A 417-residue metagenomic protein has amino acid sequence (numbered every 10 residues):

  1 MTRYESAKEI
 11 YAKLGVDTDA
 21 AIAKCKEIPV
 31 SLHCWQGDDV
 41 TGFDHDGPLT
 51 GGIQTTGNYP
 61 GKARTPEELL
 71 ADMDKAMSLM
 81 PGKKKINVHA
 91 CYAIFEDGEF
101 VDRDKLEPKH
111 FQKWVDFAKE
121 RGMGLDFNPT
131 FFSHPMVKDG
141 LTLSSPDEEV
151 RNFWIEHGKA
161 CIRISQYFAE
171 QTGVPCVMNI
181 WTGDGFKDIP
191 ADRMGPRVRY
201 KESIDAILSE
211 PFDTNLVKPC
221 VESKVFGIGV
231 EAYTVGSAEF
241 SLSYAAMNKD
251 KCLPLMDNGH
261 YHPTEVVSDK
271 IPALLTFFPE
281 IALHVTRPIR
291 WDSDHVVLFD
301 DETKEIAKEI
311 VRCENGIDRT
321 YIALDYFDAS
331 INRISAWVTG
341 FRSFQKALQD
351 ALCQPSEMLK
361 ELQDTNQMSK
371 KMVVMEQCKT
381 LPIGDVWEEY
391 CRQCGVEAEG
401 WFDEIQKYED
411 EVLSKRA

Functional and structural regions predicted by a protein language model:
M1-P146, F153, R163, E170 (+6 more regions): Alpha/beta catalytic barrel-like cores
S144-R151, I189-R193: Active-site oxyanion-binding pockets that recognize sulfate/phosphate
H157: Conserved, well-structured core segments that form the ligand-binding/active-site neighborhood of functional domains
A160: Catalytic core of nucleotide-activated saccharide and alditol-phosphate transferases
P175-I189: Aromatic- and glycine-enriched pocket-lining scaffold segments that form the walls of small-molecule binding clefts
G183-G185, K224, Y326: Short linear capping/connector segments at secondary-structure termini
I189-E302: Acidic/histidine-rich catalytic cores of soluble enzymes
